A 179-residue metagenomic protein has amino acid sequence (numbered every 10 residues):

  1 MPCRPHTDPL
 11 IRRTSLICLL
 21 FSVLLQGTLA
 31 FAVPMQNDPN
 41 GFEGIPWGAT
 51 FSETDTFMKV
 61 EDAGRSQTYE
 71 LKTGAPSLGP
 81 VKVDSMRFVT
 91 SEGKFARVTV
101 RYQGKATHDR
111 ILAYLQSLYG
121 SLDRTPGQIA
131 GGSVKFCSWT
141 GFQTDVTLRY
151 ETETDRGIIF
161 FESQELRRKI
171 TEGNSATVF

Functional and structural regions predicted by a protein language model:
M1-R12: N-terminal secretory signal peptides that target proteins for export/translocation
C3, A32-L71, T99-F179: Non-cytosolic coordination micro-motifs
H6, C18-F21, T140: General secretory precursor processing signal
S15-G27: Bacterial N-terminal signal peptides
C18, T50, A75-G79: Short acidic/polar alpha-helix capping motifs at helix-coil junctions
F42, V81-V83, G93-F95, V134: Extracytoplasmic
G74-E92: Short, compositionally biased low-complexity segments enriched in polar/charged residues
